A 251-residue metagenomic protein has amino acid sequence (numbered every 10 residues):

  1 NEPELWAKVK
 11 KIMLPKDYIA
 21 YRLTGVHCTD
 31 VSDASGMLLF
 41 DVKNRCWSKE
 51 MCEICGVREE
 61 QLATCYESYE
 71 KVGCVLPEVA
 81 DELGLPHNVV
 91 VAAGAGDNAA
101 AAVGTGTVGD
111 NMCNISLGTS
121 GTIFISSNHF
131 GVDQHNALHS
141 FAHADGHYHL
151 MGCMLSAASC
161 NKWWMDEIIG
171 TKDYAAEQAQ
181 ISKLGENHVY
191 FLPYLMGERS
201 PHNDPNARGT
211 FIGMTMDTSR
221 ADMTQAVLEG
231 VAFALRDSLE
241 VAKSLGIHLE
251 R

Functional and structural regions predicted by a protein language model:
N1-T29, L38-K49, E53-I54, P77-R251: Active-site core segments that coordinate phosphate-bearing ligands/cofactors across diverse enzyme families
S35-L39, E60-E70, L150: A glycine-/small-polar-enriched, mobile loop at the entrance of the PLP active site in fold-type I
K71-V75: Gly/charged, well-structured mid-domain segments that form the phosphate/adenylate-handling core of ATP-dependent
